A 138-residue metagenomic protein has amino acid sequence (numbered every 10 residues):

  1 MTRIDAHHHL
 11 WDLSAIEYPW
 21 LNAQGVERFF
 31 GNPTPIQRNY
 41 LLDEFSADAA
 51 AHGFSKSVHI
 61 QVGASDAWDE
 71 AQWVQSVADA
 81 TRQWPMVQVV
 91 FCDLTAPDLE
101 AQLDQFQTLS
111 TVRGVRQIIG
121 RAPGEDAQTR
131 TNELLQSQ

Functional and structural regions predicted by a protein language model:
M1-Q75: An N-terminally biased module of ancient metal coordination in phosphate/nucleic-acid-related enzymes
S65-Q138: Active-site gating/metal-coordination segments in enzymes
